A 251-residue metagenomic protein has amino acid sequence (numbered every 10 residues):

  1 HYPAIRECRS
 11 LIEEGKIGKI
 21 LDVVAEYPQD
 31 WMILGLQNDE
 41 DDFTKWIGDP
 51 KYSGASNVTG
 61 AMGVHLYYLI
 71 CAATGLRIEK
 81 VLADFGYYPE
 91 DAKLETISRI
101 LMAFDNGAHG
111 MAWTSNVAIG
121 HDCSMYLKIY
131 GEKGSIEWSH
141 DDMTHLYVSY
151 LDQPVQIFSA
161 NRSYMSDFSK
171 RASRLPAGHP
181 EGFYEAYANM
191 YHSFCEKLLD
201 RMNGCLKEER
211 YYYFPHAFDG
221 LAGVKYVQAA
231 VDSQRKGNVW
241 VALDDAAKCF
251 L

Functional and structural regions predicted by a protein language model:
H1, A118-I119, Y187, G223: Alpha-helix N-cap/loop-to-helix initiation residues
H1-A92, L146, G237: Predominantly a Rossmann-like dinucleotide-binding segment in NAD(P)-dependent oxidoreductases
G18-D22, D232-L251: C-terminal capping/lid region of NAD(P)-dependent oxidoreductase domains
D39-D42, K80, F104, K133-F214 (+1 more regions): C-terminal glycine/acidic-rich active-site capping loop/insertion
G60-S135, S139-T144: Glycine-rich, aromatic-lined ligand/substrate-binding cores of catalytic and carbohydrate-binding domains
G223-A230: Alpha-helical scaffold segments in carbohydrate-active enzymes
